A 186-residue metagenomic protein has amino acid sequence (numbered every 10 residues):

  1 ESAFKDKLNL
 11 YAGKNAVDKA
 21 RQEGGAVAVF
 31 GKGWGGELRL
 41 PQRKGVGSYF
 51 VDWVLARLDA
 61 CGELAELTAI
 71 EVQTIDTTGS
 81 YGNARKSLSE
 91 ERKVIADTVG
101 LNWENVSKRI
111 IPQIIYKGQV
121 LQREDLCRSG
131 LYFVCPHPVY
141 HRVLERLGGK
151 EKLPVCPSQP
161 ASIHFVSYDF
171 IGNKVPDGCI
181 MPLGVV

Functional and structural regions predicted by a protein language model:
E1-G82: Active-site metal-binding core of divalent-cation-utilizing nuclease and nuclease-like domains
G62-E66, Y81-N83, L88, D125 (+2 more regions): Generic local-structure boundary detector
E71-E104: Short beta-strand-loop-alpha-helix junction that forms the active-site gateway of nucleic-acid-processing nucleases
K93-V186: Non-catalytic C-terminal interaction segments of nucleic acid-processing enzymes
